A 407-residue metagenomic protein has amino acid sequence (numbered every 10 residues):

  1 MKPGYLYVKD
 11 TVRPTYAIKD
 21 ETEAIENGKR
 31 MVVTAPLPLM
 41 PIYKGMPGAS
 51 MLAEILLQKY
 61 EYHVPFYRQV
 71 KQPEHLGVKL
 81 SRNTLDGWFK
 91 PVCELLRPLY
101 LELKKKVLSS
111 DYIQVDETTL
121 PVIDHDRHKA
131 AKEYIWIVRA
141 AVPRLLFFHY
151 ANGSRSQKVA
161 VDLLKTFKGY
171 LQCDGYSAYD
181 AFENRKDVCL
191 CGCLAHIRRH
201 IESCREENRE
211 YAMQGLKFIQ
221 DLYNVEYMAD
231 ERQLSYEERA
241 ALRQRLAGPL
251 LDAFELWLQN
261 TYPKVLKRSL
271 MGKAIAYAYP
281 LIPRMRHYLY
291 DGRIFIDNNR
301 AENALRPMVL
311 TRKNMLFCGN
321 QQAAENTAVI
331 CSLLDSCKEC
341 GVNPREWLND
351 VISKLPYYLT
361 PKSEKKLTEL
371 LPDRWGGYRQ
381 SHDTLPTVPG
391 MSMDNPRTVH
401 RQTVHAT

Functional and structural regions predicted by a protein language model:
M1-V8: N-terminal juxtadomain amphipathic helix that follows a signal peptide/anchor or precedes a small N-terminal auxiliary
V8, T15-A17, E21-T407: Catalytic center-proximal scaffold of phosphoryl-transfer enzymes
